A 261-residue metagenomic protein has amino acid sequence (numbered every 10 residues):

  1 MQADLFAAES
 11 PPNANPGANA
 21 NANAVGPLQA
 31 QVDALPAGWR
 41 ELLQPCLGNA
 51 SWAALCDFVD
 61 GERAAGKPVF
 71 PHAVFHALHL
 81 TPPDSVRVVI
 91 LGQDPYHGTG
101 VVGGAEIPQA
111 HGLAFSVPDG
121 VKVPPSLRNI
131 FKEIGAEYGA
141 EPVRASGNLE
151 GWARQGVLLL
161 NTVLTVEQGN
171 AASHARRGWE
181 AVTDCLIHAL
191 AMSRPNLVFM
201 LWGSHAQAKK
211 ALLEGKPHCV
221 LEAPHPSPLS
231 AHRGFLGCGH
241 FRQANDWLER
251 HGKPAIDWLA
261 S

Functional and structural regions predicted by a protein language model:
Q2-N15, N21-G61: Polybasic, low-complexity association/targeting segments
A37-V198, H205-A208, L213-E222, P226-A231 (+3 more regions): A polyanion-binding, active-site-adjacent surface
